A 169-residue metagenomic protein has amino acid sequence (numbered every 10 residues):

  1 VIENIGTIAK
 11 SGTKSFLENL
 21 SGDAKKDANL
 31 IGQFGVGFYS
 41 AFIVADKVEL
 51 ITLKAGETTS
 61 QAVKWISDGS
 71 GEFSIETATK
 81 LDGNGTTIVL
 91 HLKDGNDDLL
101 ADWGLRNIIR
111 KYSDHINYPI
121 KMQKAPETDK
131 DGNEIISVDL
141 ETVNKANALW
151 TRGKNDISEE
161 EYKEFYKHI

Functional and structural regions predicted by a protein language model:
V1-D94, D98-L99: GHKL (Bergerat-fold) ATPase N-terminal catalytic module, capturing the glycine-rich phosphate-binding loop and acidic
L30, I51-E72, K93-D97, W103-I169: GHKL/Bergerat-fold ATPase module in large chromosome/replication-associated machines
